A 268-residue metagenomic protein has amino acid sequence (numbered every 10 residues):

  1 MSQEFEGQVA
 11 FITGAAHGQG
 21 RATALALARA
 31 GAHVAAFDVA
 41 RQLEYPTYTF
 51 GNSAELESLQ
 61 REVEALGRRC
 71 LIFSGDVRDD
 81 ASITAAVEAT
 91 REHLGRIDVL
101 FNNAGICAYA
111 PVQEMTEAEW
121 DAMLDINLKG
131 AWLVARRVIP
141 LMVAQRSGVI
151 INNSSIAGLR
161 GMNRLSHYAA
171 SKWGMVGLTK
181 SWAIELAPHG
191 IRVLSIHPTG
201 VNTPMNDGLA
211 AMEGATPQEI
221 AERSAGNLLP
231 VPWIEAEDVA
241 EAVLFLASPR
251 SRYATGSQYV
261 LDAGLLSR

Functional and structural regions predicted by a protein language model:
S2-R41: Canonical Rossmann dinucleotide-binding motif of NAD(H)/NADP(H)-dependent dehydrogenases/reductases, specifically
V63, P111-V112, E119-L124, R223-S224: Substrate-binding pocket helix/loop in short-chain dehydrogenase/reductase
A135, S171, T179: Active-site helix of classical SDR
P140, I184-P188, R252: Alpha-helical segment proximal to the catalytic Tyr-Lys
S155: Residue(s) in the substrate-gating loop at a strand-loop-helix junction that position the organic substrate next
R160, V243-L244, S251, T255-R268: Short C-terminal tail/terminal secondary-structure segment of NAD(P)H-dependent dehydrogenase/reductase domains
L228-V239: A conserved structural motif in NAD(P)-dependent oxidoreductases
